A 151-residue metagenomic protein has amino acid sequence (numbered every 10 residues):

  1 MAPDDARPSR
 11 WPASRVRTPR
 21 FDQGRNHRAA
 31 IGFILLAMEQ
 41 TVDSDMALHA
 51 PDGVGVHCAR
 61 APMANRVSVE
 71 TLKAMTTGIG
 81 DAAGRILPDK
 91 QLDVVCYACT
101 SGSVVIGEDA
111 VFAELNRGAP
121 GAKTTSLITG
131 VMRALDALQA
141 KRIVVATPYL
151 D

Functional and structural regions predicted by a protein language model:
A2-D81: N-terminal glycine-rich anion-binding loop in soluble enzyme alpha/beta folds
H27-A29, Q91, P120, Q139: Residue-level preference for short coil/turn positions at secondary-structure junctions
L35-Q40, C99-G107, P148-D151: Gly/Ser/Thr-rich loops at beta-strand to alpha-helix junctions that form or flank small-molecule/cofactor-binding
E39, P51, T100-G102, I128-V131: Short glycine-enriched loops at secondary-structure junctions
I79-L127: Glycine/small-residue-rich loop that forms an oxyanion/phosphate-binding "nest" at active or ligand-binding sites
V111-G118, A122-D151: Conserved beta-alpha
